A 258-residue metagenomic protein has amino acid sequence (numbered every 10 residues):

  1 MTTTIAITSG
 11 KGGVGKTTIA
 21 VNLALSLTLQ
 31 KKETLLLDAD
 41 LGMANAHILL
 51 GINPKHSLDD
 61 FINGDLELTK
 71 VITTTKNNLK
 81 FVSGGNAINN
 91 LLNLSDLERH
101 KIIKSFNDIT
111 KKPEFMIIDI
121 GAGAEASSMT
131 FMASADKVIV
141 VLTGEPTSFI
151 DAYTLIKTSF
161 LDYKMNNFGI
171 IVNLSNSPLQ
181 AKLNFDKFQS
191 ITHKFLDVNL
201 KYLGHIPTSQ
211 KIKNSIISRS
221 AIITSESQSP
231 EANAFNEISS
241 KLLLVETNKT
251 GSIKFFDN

Functional and structural regions predicted by a protein language model:
T3-D40: Walker A/P-loop phosphate-binding motif and the immediately C-terminal alpha-helix
G10, T143, F168-K182, H205-I212: G-domain G4 guanine-recognition motif of GTPases
T28, M132, F160: Gly/Ala-rich phosphate-binding loop of Rossmann-like dinucleotide-binding domains, activating on the conserved
L37-K111, I216-S218: P-loop/Walker-type NTP enzyme "switch/lid" segment
D108-K111, E125-P146: Inter-motif core of Ras-like GTPase G domains
P146-F168, P178, L183-N184, F188-I191: Anionic-ligand binding region
F195-I223, F235: Beta-strand-loop-alpha "switch" segments that mediate conformational coupling across diverse proteins
I217-N258: NTP-binding/hydrolysis catalytic cores, primarily Walker-type P-loop NTPases
